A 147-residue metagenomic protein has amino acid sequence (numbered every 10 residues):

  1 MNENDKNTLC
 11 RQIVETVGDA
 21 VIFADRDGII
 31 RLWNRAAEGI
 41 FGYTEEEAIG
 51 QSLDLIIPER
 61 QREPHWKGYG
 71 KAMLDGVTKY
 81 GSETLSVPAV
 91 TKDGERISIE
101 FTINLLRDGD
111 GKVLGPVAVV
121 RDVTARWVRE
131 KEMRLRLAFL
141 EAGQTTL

Functional and structural regions predicted by a protein language model:
N4-T8, W127-T145: Sensory-domain boundary/capping and coupling elements
T8-T16, G39, V77-T78, L135 (+1 more regions): PAS-family sensory domains
V21-I22, Q144: Short hydrophobic secondary-structure edge segments in sensory/regulatory modules of signaling proteins
I22-F23, P88: Conserved beta-strand cores of small sensory beta-sandwich domains that regulate signal transduction, primarily PAS/PAC
D27, R31-G39, Q51: PAS/LOV sensory domain surfaces, especially short acidic/polar patches at coil-to-helix junctions
E45, I49, D54-E100, R107-G109 (+1 more regions): PAS/LOV-family and closely related PAS-like sensory domains
F101-I103, V120: Sensory-domain boundary capping and coupling elements
K112-D122: PAS-family sensory domains
